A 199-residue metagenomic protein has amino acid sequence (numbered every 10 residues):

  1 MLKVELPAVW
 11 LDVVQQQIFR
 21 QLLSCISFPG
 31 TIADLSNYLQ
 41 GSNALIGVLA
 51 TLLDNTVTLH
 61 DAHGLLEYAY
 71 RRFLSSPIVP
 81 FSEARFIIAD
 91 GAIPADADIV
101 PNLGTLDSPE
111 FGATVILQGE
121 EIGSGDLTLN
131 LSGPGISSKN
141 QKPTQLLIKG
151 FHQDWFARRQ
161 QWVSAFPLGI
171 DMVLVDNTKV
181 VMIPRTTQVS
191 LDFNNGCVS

Functional and structural regions predicted by a protein language model:
M1-T58, A62-L66, R72, T178-K179 (+1 more regions): N-terminal, charge-rich interaction modules
T56, G64-F193, V198-S199: Internal, well-folded beta-alpha domain core
